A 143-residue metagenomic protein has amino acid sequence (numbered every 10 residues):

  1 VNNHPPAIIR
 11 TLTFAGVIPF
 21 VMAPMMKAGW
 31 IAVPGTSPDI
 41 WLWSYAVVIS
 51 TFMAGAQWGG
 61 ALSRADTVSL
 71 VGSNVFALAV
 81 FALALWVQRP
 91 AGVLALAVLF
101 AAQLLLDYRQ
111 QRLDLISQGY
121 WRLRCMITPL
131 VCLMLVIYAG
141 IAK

Functional and structural regions predicted by a protein language model:
V1-A15: N-terminal membrane topogenic signal
I9, Q110-V131: Interfacial loop-to-transmembrane junctions
I18-A23, V71-A82, L123-Y138: Small-residue-rich segments of transmembrane alpha-helices in multi-pass membrane proteins, especially helix faces
M26-P38, W58: Membrane-interface helix-loop junction between the first two transmembrane segments
G35-I49: Loop-to-helix transition at the N-terminal end of transmembrane alpha-helices
I49-T51, V98-R109: Alpha-helical transmembrane segments and their membrane-interface exit regions
Q57-W86: Helix-adjacent hinge/juxtasegments
A84-A102: Transmembrane helix-loop-helix
